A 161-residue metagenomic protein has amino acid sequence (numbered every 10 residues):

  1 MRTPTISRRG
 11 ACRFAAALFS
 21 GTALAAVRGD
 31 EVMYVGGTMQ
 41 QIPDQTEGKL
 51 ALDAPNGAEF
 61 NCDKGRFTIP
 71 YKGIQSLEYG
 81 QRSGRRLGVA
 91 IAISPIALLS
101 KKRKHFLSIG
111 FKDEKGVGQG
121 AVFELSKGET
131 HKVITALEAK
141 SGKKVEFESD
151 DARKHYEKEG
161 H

Functional and structural regions predicted by a protein language model:
R2-L18: N-terminal secretory signal peptides and thylakoid transit peptides that target proteins across membranes
A16, Q41, A51, F60 (+2 more regions): Sterically constrained small-residue positions within well-ordered secondary structures of folded domains
S20-T22: N-terminal signal peptide c-region/cleavage motif recognized by signal peptidases
A25-N56, D63: Anionic N-terminal interaction surfaces
A26, L77-H161: Acidic, Ser/Thr- and proline-rich intrinsically disordered linker/docking segments of eukaryotic scaffolds
Q45-E47, D53-P55, I69-K72, K102-F106 (+1 more regions): Extracytoplasmic
A54-I91: Phosphoinositide-binding peripheral membrane targeting modules
